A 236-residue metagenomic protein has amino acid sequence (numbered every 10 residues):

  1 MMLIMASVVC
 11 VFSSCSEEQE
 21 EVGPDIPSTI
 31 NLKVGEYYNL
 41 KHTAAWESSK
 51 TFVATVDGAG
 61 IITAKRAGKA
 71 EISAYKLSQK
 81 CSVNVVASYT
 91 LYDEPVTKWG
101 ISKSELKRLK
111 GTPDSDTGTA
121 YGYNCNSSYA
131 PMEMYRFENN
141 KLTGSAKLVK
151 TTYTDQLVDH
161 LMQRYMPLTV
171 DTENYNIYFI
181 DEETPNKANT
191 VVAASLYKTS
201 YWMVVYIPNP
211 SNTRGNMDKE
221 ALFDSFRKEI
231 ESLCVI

Functional and structural regions predicted by a protein language model:
M1-V9, I72: Sec-dependent N-terminal signal peptides
M2-I4, K33, K41, S78 (+3 more regions): Compositionally biased amphipathic helical and low-complexity segments enriched in hydrophobic
M2-L3, E47-S48, S128: Generic detector of short alpha-helix boundary/capping microenvironments and adjacent low-complexity segments
I4, P95, V149-K150: Generic alpha-helical structural element
C10-S14: C-terminal motif of bacterial Sec signal peptides marking the signal peptidase cleavage site
S16-K98, E105, L109: Extracytoplasmic soluble-region selector
I101-I236: A cross-family detector of function-defining hotspots
